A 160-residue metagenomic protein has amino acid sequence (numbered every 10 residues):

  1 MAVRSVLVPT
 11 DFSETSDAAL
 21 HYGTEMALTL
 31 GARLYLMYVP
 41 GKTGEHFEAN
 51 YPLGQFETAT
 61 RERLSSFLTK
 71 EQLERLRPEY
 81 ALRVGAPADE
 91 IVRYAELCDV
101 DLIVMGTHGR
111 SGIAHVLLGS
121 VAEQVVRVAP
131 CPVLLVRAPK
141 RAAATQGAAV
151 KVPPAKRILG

Functional and structural regions predicted by a protein language model:
M1-G54, P139-R141, K151-G160: Small/aliphatic-rich secondary-structure junction motif
A19, H46-E48, V92-R93, V116-L117 (+1 more regions): Short, well-ordered secondary-structure micro-motifs
Y22, Q55-F67, E90-V92: Short, solvent-exposed amphipathic alpha-helices that sit in or adjacent to ligand/effector-binding or catalytic
E25, Y94-A144: Gly/Ser-rich helix-loop-strand patches that form or flank binding pockets for ribonucleotide-derived cofactors
K70-L76: Short helix-capping segments at alpha-helix termini
P78-Y80: Rossmann-fold cofactor-recognition segment
L82-E90: Charged docking surfaces used in two-component/phosphorelay signaling
